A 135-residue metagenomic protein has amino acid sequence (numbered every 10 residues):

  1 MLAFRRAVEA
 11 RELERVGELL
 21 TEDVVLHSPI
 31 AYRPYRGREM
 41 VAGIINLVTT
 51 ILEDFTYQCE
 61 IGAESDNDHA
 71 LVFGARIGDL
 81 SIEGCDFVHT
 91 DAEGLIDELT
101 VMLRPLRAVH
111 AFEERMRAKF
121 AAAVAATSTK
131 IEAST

Functional and structural regions predicted by a protein language model:
M1-T135: C-terminal and inter-domain tail/linker signature
